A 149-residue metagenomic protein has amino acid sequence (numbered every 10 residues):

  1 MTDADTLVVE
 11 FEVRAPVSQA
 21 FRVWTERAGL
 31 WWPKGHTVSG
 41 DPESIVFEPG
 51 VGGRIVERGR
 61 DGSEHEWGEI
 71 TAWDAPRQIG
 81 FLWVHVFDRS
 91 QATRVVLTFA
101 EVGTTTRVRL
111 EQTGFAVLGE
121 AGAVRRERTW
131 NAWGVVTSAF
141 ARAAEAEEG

Functional and structural regions predicted by a protein language model:
M1-P42: Hydrophobic ligand-binding cavity/cleft-lining segments
T2-S18, R58, T93, E101-R109 (+2 more regions): Aromatic-glycine hotspot motif
V8, P42-E43, R58, A121: Conserved short-loop catalytic and cofactor-binding motifs
V13-A15, P49, A72: Conserved strand-loop elements at the edges of beta-sheets that form or border functional pockets
A20-F21, I55, I70, I79-F81 (+3 more regions): Hydrophobic pocket/interface hotspot
W31-W32, I45-V46, V56, R60-T104 (+1 more regions): Hydrophobic-ligand binding "helix-grip"
T113-G149: A conserved amphipathic terminal alpha-helix motif
